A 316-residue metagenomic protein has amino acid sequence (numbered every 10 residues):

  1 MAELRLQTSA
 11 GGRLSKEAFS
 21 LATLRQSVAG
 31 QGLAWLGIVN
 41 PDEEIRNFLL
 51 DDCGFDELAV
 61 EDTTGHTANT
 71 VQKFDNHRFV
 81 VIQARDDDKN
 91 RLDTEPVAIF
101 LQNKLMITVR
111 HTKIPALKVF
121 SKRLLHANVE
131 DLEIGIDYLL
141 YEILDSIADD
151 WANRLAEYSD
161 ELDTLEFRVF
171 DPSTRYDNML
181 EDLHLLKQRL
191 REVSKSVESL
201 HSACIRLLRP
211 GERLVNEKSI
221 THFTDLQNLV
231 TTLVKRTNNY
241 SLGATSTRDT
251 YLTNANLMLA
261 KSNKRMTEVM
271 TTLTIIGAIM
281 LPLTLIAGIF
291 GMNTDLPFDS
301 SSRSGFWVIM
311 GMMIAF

Functional and structural regions predicted by a protein language model:
M1-D131: Divalent-cation
M1-L6, R13-L14, L21-V28, T164 (+5 more regions): Cytosol-facing regions at membranes
Q31, P41, G135-L139, K218 (+1 more regions): A generic structural signal for residues located within well-ordered alpha-helices of large catalytic or ligand-binding
K104, I147, A156, D160-F290: Membrane-associated alpha-helical segments
I114-Y138, D163-T174: A short, charged helix-loop
N128-I147, W151, N216-H222, L226: Long, non-coiled-coil amphipathic alpha-helical linker/lever segments that couple catalytic cores to other domains
I276, M280-F316: Alpha-helical transmembrane anchor segments
